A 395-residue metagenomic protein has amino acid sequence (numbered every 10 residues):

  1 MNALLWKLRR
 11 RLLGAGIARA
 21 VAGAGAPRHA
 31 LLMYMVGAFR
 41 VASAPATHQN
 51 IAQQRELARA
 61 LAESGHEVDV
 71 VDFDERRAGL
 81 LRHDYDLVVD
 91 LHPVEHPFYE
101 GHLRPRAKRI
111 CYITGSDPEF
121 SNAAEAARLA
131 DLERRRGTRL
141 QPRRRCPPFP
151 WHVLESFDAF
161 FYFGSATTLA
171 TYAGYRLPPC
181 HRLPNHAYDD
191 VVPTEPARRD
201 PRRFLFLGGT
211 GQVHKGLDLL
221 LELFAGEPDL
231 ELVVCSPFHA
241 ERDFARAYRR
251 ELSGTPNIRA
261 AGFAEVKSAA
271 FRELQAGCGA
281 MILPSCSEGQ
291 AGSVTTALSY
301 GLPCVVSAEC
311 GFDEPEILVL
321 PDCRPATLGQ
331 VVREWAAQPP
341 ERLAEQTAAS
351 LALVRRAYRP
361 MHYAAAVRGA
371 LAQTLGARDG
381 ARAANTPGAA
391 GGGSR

Functional and structural regions predicted by a protein language model:
Q49-A52, A337-A372, D379: A charged, aromatic-enriched C-terminal amphipathic alpha-helix characteristic of glycosyltransferases across folds
E133-F160: Membrane-proximal helix-turn-helix segments that form the acceptor-binding/catalytic region of lipid-linked
Y172-R203: Acidic anion/phosphate-binding donor-loop and adjacent secondary structure in glycosyltransferase catalytic cores
V191-K215, L221-E227, V233: Conserved donor-binding/catalytic core segment of Leloir-type glycosyltransferases
S236, A245-V266, R272: Nucleotide-activated donor-binding/catalytic signature segment of Leloir-type glycosyltransferases, i.e., the conserved
C286: Aromatic "clamp/platform" in nucleotide-sugar-dependent glycosyltransferases that forms part of the donor/acceptor
S299-V306: Short hydrophobic beta-strand element within catalytic cores of glycosyltransferases and related nucleotide-activated
D313-E334: Change "using UDP/GDP/dTDP sugars" to "using nucleotide sugars
